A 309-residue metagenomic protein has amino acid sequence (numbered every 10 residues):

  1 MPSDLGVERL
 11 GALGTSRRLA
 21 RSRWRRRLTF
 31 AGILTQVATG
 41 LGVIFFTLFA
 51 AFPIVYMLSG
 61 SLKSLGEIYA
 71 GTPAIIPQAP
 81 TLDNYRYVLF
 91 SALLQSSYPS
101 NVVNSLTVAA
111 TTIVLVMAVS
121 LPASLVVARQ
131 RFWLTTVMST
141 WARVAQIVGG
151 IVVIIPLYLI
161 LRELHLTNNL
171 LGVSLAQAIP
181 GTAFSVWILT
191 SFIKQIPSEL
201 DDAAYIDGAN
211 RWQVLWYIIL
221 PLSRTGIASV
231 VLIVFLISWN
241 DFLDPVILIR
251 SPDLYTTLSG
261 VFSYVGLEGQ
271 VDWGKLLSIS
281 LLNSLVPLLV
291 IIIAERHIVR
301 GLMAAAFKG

Functional and structural regions predicted by a protein language model:
P2-G309: A hydrophobic, multi-pass inner-membrane permease signature
